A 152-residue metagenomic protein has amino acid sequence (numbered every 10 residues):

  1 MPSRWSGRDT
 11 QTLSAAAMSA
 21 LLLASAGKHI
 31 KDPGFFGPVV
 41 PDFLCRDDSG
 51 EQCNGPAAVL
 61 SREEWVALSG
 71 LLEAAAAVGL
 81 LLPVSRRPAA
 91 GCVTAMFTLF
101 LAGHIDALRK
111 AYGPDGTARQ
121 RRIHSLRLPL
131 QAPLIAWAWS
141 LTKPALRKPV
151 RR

Functional and structural regions predicted by a protein language model:
M1-R152: Short amphipathic, positively biased membrane-proximal segments that drive organelle/inner-membrane targeting
